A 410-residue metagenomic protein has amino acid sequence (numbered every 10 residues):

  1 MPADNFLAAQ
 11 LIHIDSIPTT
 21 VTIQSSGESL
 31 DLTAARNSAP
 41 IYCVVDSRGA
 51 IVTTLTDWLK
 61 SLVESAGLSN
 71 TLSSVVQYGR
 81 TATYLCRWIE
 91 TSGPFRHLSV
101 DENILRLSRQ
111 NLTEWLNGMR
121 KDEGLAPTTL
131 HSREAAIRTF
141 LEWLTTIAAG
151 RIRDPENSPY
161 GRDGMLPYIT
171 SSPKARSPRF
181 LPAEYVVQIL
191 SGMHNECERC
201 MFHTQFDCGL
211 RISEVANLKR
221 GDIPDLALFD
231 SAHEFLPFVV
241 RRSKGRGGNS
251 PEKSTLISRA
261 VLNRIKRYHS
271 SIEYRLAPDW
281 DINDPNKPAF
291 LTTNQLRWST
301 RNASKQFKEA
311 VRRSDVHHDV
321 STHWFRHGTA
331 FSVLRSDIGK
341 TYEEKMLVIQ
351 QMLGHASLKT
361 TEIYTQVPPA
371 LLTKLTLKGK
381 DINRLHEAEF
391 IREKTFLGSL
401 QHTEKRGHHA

Functional and structural regions predicted by a protein language model:
P2-Q10, G379-A410: C-terminal secondary-structure termini that scaffold catalytic or DNA-interacting sites
L55-S74, G79-P173, Q188: N-terminal core-binding DNA-recognition domain of tyrosine recombinases/integrases
I147-G150, Q205-S231: Short, charged phosphate-coordinating catalytic segments
E184-I212: Basic, Lys/Arg- and aromatic-enriched nucleic-acid-binding interface segment
N217-N263: Conserved tyrosine-mediated DNA breakage-rejoining catalytic core shared by Y-recombinases
R246-R267, P285-K308, S321: C-terminal catalytic core of Y-nucleophile DNA break-rejoin enzymes
S304-L347, Q351: Short, basic (Lys/Arg/His-rich) helix/loop patches that form interaction surfaces in the mid-to-C-terminal regions
L353-R384: Catalytic-site neighborhood detector that most strongly recognizes the C-terminal catalytic loop/helix of tyrosine
